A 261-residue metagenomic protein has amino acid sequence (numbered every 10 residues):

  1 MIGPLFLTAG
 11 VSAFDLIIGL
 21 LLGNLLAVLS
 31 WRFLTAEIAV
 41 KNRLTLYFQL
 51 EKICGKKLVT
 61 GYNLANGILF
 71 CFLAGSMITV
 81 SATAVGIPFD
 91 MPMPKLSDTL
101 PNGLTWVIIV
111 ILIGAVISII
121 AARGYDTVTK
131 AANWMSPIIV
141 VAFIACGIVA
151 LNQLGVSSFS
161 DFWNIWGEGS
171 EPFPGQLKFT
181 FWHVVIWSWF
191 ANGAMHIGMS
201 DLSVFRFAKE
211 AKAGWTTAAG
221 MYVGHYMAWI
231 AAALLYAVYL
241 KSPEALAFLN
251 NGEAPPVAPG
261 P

Functional and structural regions predicted by a protein language model:
M1, A150-L154, G167-A237, P261: Hydrophobic, membrane-embedded alpha-helices of multi-pass small-molecule transporters
G3, L7-T8, A36, I87 (+4 more regions): Membrane-water interface regions at transmembrane-helix termini and the short interhelical loops of multi-pass membrane
P4-A36, Y62, Y222-H225: Extracellular loop-to-transmembrane helix junctions
G19-E51, N66-I78: Juxtamembrane transmembrane-helix boundary signature
L26, G55-I68, I109-I111, F173-W187 (+1 more regions): Select transmembrane alpha-helical segments in multipass membrane proteins
T35-E37, V156-S160, V223-G260: Extracellular/periplasmic helix-exit of transmembrane alpha-helices
L58-S97: Hydrophobic transmembrane alpha-helices that form the core helical bundles of multi-pass secondary transporters
N63, M91-R123, P137-G147, W182-D201: Transmembrane alpha-helical segments of multi-pass small-molecule transport proteins
